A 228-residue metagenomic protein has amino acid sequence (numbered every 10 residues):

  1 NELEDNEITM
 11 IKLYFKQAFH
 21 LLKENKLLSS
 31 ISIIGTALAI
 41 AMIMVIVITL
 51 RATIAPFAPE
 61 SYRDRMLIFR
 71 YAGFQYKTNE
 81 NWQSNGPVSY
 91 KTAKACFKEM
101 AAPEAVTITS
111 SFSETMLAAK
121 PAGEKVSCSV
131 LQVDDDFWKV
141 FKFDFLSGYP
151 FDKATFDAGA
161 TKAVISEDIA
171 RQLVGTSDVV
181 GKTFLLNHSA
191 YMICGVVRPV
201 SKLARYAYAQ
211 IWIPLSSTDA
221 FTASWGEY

Functional and structural regions predicted by a protein language model:
N1-L3, A170: Residue-level recognition of alpha-helix boundary/capping or hinge positions
L3-K16: Short, membrane-interfacial amphipathic segments enriched in basic
Y14-K23, T92, C96: A short amphipathic helical element positioned immediately N-terminal to and/or at the very start of a transmembrane
L22-N25, S32, T53, F69-Y71 (+6 more regions): Generic structural signal for small/hydrophobic residues in well-ordered secondary structure, especially within
N25-T53: Short, strongly hydrophobic transmembrane alpha-helices
V47-M116, E227-Y228: Membrane-proximal extracellular/periplasmic loop immediately following the first transmembrane helix
A72-G86, I108-D136, Y149-K162, S201-A204 (+1 more regions): Short acidic/polar micro-motifs at solvent-exposed secondary-structure junctions
D134-F151, T161-Y228: Mid-to-C-terminal secondary-structure elements that act as membrane-proximal/extracytoplasmic interface segments
